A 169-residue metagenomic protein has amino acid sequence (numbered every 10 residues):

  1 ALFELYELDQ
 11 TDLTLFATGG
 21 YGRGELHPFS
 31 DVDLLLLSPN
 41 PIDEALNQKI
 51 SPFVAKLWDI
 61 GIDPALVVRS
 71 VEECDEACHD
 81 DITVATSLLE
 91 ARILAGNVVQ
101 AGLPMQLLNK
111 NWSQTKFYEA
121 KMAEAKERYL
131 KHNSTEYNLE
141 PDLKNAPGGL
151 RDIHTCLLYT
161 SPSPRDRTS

Functional and structural regions predicted by a protein language model:
A1-N47: Active-site nucleotide-donor binding segment shared across nucleotidyl transfer reactions
F3, W58, I62, R69 (+1 more regions): Charged/polar positions within long, soluble alpha-helices
G19-G22, E119-H132, K144-S161: Core structural elements
F29, E44-N47, S51, E119 (+1 more regions): Conserved structured core elements
Q48-A95: Conserved catalytic core of two-metal-ion nucleotidyltransferases
T86-N138: C-terminal or mid-to-C-terminal helical accessory/interaction module adjacent to the motor/catalytic core
Y159-S169: Single conserved hydrophobic/aromatic residue that forms the stacking wall/gate of nucleotide- or nucleobase-binding
